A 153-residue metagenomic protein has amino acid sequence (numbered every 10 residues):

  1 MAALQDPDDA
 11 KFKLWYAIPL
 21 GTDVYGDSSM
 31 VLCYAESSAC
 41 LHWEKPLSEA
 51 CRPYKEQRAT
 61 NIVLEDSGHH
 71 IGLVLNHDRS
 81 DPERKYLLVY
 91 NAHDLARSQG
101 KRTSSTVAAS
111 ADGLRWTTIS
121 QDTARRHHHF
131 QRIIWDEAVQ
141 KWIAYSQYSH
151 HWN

Functional and structural regions predicted by a protein language model:
M1-N153: Beta-rich carbohydrate-recognition and catalytic domains
